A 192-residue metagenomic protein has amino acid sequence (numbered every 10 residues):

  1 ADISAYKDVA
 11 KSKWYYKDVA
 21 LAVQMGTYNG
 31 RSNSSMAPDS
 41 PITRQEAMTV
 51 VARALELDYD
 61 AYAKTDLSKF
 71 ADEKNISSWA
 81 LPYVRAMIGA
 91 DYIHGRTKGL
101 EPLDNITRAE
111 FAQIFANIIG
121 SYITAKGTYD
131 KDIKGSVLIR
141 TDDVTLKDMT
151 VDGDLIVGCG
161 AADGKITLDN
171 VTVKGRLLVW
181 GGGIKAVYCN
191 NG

Functional and structural regions predicted by a protein language model:
A1-K17, Q24-Q45, R53-L81, I93-A109 (+2 more regions): Feature responds to low-complexity, polar/acidic, surface-exposed segments characteristic of secreted/exported proteins
V84: Flexible glycan-contacting loops in extracellular carbohydrate-active proteins
I123-K131, G135-G192: Short, T/G/N/S-enriched strand-turn elements that build extracellular solenoid repeat scaffolds
